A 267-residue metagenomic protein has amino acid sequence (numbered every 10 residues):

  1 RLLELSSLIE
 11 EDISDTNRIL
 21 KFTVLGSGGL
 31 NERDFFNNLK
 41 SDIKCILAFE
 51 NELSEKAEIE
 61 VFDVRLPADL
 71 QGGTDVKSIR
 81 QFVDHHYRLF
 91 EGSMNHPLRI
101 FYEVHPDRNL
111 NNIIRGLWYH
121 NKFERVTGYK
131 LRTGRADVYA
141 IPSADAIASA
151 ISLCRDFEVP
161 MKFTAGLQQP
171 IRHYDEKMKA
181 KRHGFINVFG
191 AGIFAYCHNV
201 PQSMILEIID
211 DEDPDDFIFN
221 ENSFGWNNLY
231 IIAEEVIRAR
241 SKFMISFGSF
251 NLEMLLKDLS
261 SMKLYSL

Functional and structural regions predicted by a protein language model:
R1-L267: Expand to "…catalyze enediolate/carbanion chemistry for C-C bond making/breaking, isomerization, decarboxylation
